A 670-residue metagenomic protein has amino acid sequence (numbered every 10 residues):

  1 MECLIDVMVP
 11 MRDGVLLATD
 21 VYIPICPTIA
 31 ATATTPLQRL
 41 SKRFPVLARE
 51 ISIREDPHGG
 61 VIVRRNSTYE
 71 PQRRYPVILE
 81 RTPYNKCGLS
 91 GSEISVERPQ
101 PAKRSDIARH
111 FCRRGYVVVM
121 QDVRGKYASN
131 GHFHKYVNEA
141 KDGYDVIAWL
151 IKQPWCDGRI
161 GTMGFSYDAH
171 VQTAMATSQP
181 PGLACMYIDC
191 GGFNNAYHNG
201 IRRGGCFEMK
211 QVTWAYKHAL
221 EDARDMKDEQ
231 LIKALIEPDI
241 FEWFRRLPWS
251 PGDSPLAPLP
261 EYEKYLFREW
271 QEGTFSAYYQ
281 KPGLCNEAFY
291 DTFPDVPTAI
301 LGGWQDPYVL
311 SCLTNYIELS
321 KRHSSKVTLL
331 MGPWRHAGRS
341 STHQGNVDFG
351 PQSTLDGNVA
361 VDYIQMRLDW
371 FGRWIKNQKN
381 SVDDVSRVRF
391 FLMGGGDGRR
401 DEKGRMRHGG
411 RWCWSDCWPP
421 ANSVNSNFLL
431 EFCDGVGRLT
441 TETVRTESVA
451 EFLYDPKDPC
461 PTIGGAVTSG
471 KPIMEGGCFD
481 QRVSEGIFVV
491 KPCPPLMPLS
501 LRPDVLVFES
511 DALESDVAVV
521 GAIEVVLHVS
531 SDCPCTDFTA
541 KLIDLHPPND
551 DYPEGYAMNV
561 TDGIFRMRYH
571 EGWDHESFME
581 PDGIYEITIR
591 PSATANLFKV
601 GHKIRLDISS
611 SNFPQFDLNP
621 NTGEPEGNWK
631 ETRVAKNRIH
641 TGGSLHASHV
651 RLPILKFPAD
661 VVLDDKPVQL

Functional and structural regions predicted by a protein language model:
M1-R73, E509-S515, H575: N-terminal cap/lid segment of alpha/beta-hydrolase-fold proteins
C3, M8, R64, D348-D356 (+2 more regions): Glycine/threonine-rich phosphate-binding loop and adjacent beta-strand/alpha-helix elements that clamp
F44-I51, P57, E97, P101-A108 (+2 more regions): Accessory cap/linker subdomain of secreted extracellular hydrolases
T68-R74, S92-V119, Y316-I317: Short amphipathic alpha-helix adjacent to the substrate-entry channel of hydrolases
K103, H134-P154: Alpha/beta-hydrolase active-site loop
P154-Y167: Alpha/beta-hydrolase fold nucleophile elbow
I300-G302: Short beta-strand/loop motif that positions the catalytic acidic residue of the alpha/beta-hydrolase fold
P307-L313: Conserved alpha/beta-hydrolase "acid-adjacent" motif
